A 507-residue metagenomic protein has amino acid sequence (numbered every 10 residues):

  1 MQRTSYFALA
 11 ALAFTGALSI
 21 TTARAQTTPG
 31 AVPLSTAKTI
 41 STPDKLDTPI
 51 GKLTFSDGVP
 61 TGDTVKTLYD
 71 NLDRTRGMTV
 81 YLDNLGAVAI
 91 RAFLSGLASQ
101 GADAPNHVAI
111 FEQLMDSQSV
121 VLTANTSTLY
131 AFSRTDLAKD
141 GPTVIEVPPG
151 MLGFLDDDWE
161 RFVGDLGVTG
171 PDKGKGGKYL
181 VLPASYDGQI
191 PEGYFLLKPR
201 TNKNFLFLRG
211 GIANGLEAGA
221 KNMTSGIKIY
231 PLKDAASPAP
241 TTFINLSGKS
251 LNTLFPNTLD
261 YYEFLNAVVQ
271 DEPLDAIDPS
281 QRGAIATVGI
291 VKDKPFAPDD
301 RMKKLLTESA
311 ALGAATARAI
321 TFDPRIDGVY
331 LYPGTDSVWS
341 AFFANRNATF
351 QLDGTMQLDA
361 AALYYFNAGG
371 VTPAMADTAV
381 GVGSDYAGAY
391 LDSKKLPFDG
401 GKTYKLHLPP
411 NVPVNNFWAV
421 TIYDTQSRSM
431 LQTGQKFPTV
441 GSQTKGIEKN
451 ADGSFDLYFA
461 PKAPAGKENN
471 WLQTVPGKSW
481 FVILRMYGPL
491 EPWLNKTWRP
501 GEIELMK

Functional and structural regions predicted by a protein language model:
M1-T4: Positively charged n-region of N-terminal signal peptides that target proteins for export
A8-S19: Bacterial N-terminal signal peptides
I20-A25: Sec/Tat signal peptide C-region and signal peptidase I cleavage site
Q26-K507: A compositional/structural signature for long, glycine/proline-rich flexible linkers and loops on extracytoplasmic
